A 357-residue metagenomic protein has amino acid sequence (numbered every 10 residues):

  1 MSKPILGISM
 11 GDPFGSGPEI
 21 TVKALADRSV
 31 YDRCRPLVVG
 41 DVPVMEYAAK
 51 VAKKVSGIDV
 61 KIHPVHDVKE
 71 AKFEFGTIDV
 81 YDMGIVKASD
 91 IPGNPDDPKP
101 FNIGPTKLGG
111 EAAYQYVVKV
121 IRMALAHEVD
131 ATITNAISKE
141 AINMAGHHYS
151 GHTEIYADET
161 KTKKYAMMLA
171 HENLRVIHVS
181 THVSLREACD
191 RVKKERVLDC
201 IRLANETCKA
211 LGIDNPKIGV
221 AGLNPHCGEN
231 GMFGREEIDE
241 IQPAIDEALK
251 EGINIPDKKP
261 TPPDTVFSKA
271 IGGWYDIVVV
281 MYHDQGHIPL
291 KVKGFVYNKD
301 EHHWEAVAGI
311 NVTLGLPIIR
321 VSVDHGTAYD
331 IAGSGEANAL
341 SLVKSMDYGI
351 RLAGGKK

Functional and structural regions predicted by a protein language model:
M1-H152, V197-G219, L223-M281, Q285-N311 (+1 more regions): Contiguous, glycine/small-aliphatic-enriched amphipathic segments in soluble metabolic enzymes
Y81, M168-L169, I177-S180, T313 (+1 more regions): Residues in well-ordered beta-strands of folded domains
H147-I177, T181-S184: Flexible loop/hinge segments that line or gate small-molecule binding clefts
E154-K163, L185-K209: Active-site glycine-rich loop that binds ribose-phosphate moieties when present
T181-C189, N230, S334: Amphipathic alpha-helix from the class-I
